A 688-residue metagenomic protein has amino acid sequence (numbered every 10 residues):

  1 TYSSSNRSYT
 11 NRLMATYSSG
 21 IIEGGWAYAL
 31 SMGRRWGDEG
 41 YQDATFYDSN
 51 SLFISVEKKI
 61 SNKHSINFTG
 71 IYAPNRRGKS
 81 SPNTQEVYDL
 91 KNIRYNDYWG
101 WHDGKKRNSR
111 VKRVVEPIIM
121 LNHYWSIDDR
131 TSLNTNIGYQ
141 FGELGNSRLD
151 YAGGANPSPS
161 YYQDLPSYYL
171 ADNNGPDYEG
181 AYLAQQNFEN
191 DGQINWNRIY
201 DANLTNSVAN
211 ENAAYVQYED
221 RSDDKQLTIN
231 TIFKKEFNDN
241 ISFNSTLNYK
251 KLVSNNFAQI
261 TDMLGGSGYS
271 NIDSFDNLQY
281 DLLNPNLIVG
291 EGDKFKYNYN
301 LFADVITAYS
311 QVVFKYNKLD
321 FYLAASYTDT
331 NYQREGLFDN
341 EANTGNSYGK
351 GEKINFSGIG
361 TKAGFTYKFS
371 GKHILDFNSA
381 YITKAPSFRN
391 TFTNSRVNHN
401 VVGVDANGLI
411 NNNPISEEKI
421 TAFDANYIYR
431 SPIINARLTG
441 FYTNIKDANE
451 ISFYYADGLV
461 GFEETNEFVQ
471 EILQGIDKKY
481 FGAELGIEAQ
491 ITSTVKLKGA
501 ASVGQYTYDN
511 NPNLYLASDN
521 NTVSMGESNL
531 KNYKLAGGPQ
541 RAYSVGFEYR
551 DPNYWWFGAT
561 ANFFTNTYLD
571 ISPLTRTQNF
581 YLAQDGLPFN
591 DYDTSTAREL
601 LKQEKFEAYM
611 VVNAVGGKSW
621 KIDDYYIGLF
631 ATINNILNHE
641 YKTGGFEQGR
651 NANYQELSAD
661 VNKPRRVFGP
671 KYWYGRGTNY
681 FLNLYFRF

Functional and structural regions predicted by a protein language model:
S5-G37, Y41-S80, V111, P117-D128 (+1 more regions): Transmembrane beta-barrel wall of Gram-negative outer-membrane proteins
D38, A536-K621, G645-F646: C-terminal beta-barrel architecture of Gram-negative outer-membrane proteins
E57, S65-Y124, G145-Y218, D276-E291 (+1 more regions): Acidic/polar loop-and-plug regions of large Gram-negative outer-membrane beta-barrel proteins
R76, P82-V87, I288, N331-A342 (+7 more regions): Surface-exposed extracellular loop regions of Gram-negative outer-membrane beta-barrel proteins, predominantly
R94-I118, N122, Y297-L301, G351-G360 (+5 more regions): Outer-membrane beta-barrel signature, preferentially recognizing the C-terminal barrel domain of Gram-negative
V216, S242-S370, N390, N400 (+2 more regions): Signature of Gram-negative outer-membrane beta-barrel scaffolds
K318, Y442-N444, T465-L574, Y685-R687: Gram-negative outer-membrane beta-barrel transporters
L497, F563-Y581, K618-F688: C-terminal beta-signal and adjacent terminal beta-strands/loops of Gram-negative outer-membrane beta-barrel proteins
